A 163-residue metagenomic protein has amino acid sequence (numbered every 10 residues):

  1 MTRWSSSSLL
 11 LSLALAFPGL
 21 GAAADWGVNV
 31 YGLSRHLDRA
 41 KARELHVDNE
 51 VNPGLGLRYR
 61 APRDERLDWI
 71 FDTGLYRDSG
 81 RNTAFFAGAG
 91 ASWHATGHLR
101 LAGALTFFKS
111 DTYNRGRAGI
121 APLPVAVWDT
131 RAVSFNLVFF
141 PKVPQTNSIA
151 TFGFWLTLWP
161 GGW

Functional and structural regions predicted by a protein language model:
M1-W26, W163: Cleavable N-terminal export/targeting peptides
L20-D25, P62-D68, H94-L101, G161-W163: Short loop/turn motifs that connect adjacent beta-strands in outer-membrane beta-barrel proteins
A23-D68: N-terminal, charge-rich interaction modules
V28-V30, W69-T73, L101-L105, A126 (+2 more regions): Membrane-embedded beta-strand positions of outer-membrane beta-barrel proteins
V30, L55-Y59, T73, A87-W93 (+2 more regions): Residues on the lipid-exposed face of transmembrane beta-strands in outer-membrane beta-barrel proteins
L33-H36, A126, S148-W163: Outer-membrane beta-barrel "beta-signal"
V47-N49, E65, L75-F86, A95 (+2 more regions): Solvent-exposed loop/turn segments connecting transmembrane beta-strands in outer-membrane beta-barrel proteins
R100-A118, V125-V127: Outer membrane beta-barrel transmembrane domains
